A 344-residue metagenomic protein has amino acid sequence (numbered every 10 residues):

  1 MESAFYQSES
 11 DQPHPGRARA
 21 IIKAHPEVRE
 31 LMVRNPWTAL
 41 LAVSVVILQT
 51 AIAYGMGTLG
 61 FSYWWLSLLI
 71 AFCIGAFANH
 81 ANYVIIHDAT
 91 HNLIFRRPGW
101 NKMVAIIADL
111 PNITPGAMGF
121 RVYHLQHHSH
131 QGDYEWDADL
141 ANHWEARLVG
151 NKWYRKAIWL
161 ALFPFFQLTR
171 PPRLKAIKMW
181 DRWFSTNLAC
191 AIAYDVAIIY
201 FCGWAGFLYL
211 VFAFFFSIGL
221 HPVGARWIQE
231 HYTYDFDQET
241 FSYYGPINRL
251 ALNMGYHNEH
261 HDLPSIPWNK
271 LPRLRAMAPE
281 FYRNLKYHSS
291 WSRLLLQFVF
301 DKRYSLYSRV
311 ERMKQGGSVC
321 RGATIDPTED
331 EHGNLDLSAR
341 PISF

Functional and structural regions predicted by a protein language model:
M1-G75, I85, L110-Y209, N269-K270 (+1 more regions): Non-catalytic, topology-defining segments of multipass membrane proteins
T50, I106, P222-V223: Hydrophobic transmembrane alpha-helices of multi-pass small-molecule transporters
Y54, F95-R96, W136, E239 (+2 more regions): Short, function-defining helix-loop hinge/capping sites that tune catalysis or transport
A76-I86, G116-M118, P164-L168, L210-F236 (+1 more regions): Transmembrane alpha-helical segments that form the membrane-embedded catalytic/substrate-channel core of multi-pass
N82-H91, F120-G132, R226-T233, L250-I266 (+1 more regions): Histidine-centered catalytic micro-motifs
V84, D88-V104, W136-D137: Aspartate-rich (DDxxD/NDxxD/DxxxD) Mg2+/diphosphate-binding motifs and their adjoining helix-loop segments
F95-M103, G119, F216, K270: Short acidic-hydrophobic sequence patches enriched in Asp/Glu that either
K102-L110, E239-A251: Membrane-cytosol interface motif
